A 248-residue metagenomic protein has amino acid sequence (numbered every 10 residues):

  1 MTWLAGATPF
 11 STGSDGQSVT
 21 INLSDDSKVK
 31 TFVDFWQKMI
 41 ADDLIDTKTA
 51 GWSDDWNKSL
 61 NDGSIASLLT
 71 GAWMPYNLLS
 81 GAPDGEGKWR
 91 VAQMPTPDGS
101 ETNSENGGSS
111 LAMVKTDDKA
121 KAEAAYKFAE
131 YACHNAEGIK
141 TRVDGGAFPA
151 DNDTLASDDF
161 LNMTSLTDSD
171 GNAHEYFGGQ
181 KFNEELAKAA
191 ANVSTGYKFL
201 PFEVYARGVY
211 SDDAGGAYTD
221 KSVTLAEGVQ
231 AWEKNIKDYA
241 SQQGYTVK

Functional and structural regions predicted by a protein language model:
M1-S18, V33, E105-V114, Y205-G216: Periplasmic solute-binding protein
W3-A7, Q37-L44, N61, I65 (+5 more regions): Sec-exported extracytoplasmic/periplasmic mature domains
Q17-T49: Glycine-centered hinge/linker elements that transmit conformational signals in sensory and ligand-binding systems
A41-I45, G81-N152: Extracytoplasmic/periplasmic substrate-recognition and gating elements
K48-D62: Short helix-initiation/N-cap motifs at beta->coil->alpha
D62-G71, G87: Alpha-to-beta junction loops
T70-P75, G107-S109: Beta->alpha turn/N-cap motifs
G171-K234: C-terminal capping/gating helix-and-loop segments adjacent to ligand/active sites or protein-protein/ligand interfaces
